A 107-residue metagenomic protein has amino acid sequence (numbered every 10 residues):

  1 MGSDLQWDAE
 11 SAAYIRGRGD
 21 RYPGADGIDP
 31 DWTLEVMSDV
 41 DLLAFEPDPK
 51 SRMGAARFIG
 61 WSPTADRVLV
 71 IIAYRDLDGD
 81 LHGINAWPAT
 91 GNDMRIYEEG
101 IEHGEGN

Functional and structural regions predicted by a protein language model:
M1-N107: Ribonuclease/tRNase effector modules and their secretory precursors
